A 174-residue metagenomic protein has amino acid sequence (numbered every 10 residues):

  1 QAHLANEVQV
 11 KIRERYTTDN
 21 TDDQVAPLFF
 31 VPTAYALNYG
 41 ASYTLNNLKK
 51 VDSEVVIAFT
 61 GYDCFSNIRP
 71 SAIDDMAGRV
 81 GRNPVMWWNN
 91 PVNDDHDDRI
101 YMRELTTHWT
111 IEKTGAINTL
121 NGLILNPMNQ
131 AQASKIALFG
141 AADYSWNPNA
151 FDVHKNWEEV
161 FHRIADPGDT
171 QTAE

Functional and structural regions predicted by a protein language model:
Q1-H154: Catalytic-core regions of glycoside hydrolase
W146-E174: C-terminal functional modules
